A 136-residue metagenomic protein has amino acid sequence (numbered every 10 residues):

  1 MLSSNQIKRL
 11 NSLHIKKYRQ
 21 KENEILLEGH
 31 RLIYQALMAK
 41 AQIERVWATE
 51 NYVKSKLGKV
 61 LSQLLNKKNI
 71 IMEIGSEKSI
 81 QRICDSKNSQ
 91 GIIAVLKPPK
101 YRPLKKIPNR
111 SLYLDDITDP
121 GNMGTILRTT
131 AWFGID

Functional and structural regions predicted by a protein language model:
M1-S62: Boundary-proximal intrinsically disordered activation/regulatory segments immediately upstream of a helical core
E24, E44-V46, I71-E73, Q90-A94 (+2 more regions): Structural motif
I25, K87, I117-P120: Short glycine- and Lys/Arg-enriched binding-loop motifs that mark or flank ligand-binding interfaces
G29, A94, T130: Residue-level signal for inorganic ion chemistry
M38, E73, L104-D136: RNA substrate-binding interface of SAM-dependent RNA methyltransferases
E50, P98, D116: Short secondary-structure boundary segments
S62-K97: Glycine/small-residue-rich loop that forms an oxyanion/phosphate-binding "nest" at active or ligand-binding sites
L96-K106: Glycine-/acidic-rich phosphate or pyrophosphate-binding loops and their flanking alpha/beta elements
